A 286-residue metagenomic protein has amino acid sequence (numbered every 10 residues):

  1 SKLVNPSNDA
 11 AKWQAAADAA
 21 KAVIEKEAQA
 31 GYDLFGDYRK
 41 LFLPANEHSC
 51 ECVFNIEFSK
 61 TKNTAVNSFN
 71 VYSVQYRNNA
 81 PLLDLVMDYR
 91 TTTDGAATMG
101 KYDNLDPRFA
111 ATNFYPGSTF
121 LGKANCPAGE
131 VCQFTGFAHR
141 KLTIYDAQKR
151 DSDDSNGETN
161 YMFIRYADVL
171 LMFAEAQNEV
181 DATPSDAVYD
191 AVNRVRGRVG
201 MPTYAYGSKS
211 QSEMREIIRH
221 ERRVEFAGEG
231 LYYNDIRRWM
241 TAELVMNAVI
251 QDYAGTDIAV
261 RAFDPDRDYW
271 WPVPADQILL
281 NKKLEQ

Functional and structural regions predicted by a protein language model:
S1-N67, Y72, D103-Q286: Acidic/polar-rich alpha-helix caps and helix-coil junctions
S73-R90: Short, cationic low-complexity segments
